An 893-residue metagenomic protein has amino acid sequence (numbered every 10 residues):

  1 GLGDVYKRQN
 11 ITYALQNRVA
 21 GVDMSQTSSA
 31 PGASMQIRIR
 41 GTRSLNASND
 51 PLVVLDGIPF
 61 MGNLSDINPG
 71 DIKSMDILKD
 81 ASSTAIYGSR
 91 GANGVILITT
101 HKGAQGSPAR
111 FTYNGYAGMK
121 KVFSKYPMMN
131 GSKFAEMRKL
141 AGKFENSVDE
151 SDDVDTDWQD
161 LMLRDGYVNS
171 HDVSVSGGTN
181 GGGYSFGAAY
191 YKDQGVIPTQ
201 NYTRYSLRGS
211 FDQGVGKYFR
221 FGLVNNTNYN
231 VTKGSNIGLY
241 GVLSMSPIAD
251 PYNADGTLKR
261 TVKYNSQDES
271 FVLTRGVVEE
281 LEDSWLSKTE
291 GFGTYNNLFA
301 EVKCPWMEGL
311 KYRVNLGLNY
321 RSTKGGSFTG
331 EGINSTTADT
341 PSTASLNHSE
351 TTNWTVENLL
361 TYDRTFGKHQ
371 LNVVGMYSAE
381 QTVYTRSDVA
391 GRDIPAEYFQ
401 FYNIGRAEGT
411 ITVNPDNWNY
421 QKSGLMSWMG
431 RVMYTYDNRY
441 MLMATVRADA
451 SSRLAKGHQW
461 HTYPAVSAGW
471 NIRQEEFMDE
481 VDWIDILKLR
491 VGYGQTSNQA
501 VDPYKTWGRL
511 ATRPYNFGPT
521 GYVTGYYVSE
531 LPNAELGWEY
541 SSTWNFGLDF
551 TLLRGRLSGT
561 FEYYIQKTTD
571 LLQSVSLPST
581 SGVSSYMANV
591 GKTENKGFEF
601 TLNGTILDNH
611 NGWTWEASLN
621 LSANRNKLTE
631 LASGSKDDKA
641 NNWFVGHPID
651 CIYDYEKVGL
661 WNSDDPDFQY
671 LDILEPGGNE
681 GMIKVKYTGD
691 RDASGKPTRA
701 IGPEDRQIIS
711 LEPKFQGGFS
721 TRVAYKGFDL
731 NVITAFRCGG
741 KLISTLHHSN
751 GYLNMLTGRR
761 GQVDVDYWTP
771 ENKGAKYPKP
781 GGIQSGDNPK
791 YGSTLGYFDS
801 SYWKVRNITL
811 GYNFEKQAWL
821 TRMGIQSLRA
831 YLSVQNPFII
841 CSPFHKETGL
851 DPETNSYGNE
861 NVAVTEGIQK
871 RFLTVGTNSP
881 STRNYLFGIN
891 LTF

Functional and structural regions predicted by a protein language model:
G1-N228, I237, S266-D268, Y295 (+7 more regions): Short, small/polar-rich motifs associated with maturation and membrane association, primarily at protein termini
T12-R18, M587-E594, D637-Y655, I708-R722 (+4 more regions): C-terminal extracellular loops and terminal segments of Gram-negative outer membrane beta-barrel proteins
T42, N49-D50, E145, G166-N169 (+8 more regions): Extracellular/periplasmic, surface-exposed regions of secreted and cell-surface proteins
N63, V262, Y687-G689, I701 (+1 more regions): Short linear motifs in exposed loops
T112-D153, D388, A588, E594 (+4 more regions): Conserved small-residue
S710-I743: Glycine-rich, aromatic-lined ligand/substrate-binding cores of catalytic and carbohydrate-binding domains
L730-K804: C-terminal beta-barrel architecture of Gram-negative outer-membrane proteins
